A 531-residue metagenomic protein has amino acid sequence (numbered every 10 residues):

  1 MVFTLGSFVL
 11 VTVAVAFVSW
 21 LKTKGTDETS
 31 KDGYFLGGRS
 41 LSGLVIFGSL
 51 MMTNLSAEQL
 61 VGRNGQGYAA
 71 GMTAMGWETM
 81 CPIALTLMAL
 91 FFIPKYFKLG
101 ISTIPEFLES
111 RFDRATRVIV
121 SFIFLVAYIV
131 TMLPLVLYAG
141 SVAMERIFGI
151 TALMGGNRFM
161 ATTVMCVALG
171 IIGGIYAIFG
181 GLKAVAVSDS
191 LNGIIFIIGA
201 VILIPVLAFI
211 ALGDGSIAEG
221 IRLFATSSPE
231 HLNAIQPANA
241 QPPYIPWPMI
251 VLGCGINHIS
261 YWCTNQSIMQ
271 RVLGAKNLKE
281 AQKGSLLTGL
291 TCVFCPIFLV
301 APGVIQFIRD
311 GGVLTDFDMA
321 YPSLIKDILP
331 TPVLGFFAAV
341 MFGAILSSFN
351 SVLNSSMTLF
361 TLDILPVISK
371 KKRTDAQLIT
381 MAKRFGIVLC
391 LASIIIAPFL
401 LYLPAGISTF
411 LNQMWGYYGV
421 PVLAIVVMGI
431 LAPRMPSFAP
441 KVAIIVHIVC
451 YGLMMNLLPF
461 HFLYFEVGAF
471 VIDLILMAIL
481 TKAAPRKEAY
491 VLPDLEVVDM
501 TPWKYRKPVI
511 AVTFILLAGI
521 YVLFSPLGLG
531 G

Functional and structural regions predicted by a protein language model:
M1-G531: Membrane-embedded helix-loop-helix hairpins and adjacent transmembrane boundary segments in multi-pass transporters
